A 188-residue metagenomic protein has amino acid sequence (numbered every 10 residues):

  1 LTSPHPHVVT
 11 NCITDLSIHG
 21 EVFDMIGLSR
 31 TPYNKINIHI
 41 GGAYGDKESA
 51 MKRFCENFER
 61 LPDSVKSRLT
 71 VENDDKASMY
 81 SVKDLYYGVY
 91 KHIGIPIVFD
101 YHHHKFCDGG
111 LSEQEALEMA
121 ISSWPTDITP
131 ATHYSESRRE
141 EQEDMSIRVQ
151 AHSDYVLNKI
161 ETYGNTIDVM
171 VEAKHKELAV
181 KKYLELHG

Functional and structural regions predicted by a protein language model:
L1-P96: Active-site acidic/histidine proton-transfer and metal-coordination neighborhood in alpha/beta enzyme cores
Y33, Y44, Y80, Y86-Y90 (+5 more regions): Sequence-level detector for tyrosine residue identity
L69, D100, V169: Conserved, mostly hydrophobic/aromatic
D74, H102, K174: Anionic group-transfer/hydrolysis microenvironments
A77, H102-D108: Short acidic, Gly/Ser-rich segments with clustered Asp/Glu that frequently serve as metal-coordination loops in enzyme
I95, F106-G188: Histidine-acidic metal/acid-base catalytic patches
